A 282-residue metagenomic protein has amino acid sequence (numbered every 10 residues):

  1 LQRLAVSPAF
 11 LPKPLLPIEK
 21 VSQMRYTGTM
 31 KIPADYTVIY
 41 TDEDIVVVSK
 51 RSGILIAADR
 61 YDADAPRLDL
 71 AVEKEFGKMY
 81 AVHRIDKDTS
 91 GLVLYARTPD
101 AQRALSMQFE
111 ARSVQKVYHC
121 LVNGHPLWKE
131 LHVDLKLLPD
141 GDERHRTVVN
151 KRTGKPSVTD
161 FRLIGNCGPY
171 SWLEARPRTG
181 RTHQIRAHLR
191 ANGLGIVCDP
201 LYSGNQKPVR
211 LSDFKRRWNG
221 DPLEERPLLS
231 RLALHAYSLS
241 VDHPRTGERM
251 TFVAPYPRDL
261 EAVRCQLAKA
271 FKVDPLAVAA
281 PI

Functional and structural regions predicted by a protein language model:
A5-A9, E19-V21: Acidic, Ala/Val/Gly-enriched low-complexity intrinsically disordered segments
F10, Q23-I282: RNA pseudouridine synthases
